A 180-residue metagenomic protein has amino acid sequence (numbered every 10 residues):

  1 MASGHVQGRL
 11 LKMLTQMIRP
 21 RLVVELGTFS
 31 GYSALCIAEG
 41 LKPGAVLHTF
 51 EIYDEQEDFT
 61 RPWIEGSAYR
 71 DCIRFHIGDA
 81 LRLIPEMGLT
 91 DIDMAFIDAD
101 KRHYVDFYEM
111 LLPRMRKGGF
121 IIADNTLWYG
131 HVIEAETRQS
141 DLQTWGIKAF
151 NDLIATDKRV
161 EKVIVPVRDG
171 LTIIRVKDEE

Functional and structural regions predicted by a protein language model:
M1-A2: Rossmann-like AdoMet
H5-E180: S-adenosylmethionine/decaboxylated-SAM
